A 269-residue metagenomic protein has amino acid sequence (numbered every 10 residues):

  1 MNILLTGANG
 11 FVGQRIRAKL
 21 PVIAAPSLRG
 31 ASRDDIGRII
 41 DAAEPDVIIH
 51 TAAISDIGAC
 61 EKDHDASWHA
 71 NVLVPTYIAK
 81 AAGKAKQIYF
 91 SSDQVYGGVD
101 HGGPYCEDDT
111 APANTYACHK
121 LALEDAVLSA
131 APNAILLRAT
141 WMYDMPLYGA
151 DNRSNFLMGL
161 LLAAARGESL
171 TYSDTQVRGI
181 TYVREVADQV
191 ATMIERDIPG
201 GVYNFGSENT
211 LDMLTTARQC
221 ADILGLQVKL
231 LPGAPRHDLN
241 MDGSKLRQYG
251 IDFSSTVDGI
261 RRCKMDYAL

Functional and structural regions predicted by a protein language model:
M1-L20: N-terminal Rossmann NAD(P)H-binding glycine-rich loop of SDR-like oxidoreductase domains
A31-A70, A81: NAD(P)H-binding glycine-rich loop region in Rossmannoid oxidoreductase-like domains and their noncatalytic homologs
K62-I88, L121-E124: NAD(P)-cofactor binding segment of oxidoreductase domains
T76-A111, T115: Conserved Rossmann-fold NAD(P)-dependent oxidoreductase catalytic core, especially the SDR/UDP-sugar
A126-V177: NAD(P)-dependent short-chain dehydrogenase/reductase
L157-L170, R178-Y203: Alpha-helical substrate-binding/gating segment
Q189-V190, R196-H237: Mid/C-terminal beta-alpha module of Rossmann-like enzyme folds, strongest in SDR-family dehydrogenases/epimerases
D212-R218, L231-L269: Conserved C-terminal active-site "lid" loop/helix of NAD(P)H-dependent oxidoreductases that clamps the redox cofactor
